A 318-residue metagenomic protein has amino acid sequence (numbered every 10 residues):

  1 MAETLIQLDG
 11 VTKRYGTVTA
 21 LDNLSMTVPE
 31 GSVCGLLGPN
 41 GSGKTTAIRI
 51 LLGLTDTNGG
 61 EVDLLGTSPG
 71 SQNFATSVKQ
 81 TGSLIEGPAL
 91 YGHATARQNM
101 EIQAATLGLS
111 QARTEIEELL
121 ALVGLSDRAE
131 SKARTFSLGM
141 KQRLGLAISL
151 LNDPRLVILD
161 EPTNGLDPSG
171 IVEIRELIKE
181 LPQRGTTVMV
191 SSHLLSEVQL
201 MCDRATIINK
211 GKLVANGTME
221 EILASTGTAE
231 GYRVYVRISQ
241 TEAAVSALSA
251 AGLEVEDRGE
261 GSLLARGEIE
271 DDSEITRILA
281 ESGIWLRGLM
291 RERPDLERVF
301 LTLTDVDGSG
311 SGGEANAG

Functional and structural regions predicted by a protein language model:
E3-L8, K13-V190, L195-N209, A215: ABC transporter nucleotide-binding domains
L65, G82, G108, A224-T228 (+3 more regions): A generic structural signal for secondary-structure junctions that act as hinges or helix/strand caps at the edges
G70, L109, R237, T241 (+2 more regions): Short beta->alpha junction loops/turns
R175-R266: ABC transporter nucleotide-binding domain
G267-G318: C-terminal coupling/interaction segments
